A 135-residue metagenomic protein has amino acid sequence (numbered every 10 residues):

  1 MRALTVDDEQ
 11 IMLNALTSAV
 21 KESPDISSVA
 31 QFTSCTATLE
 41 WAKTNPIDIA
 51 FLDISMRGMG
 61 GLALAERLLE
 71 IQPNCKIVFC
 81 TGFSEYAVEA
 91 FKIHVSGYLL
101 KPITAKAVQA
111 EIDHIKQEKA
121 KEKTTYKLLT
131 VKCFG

Functional and structural regions predicted by a protein language model:
D7, D53: Active-site residues of response regulator receiver
E9-A30, E70: Two-component/phosphorelay signaling modules centered on CheY-like receiver
Q31-I49: Acidic, metal-coordinating helix/loop segments flanking the phosphotransfer/catalytic sites of two-component signaling
S34, G60-A63: Acidic catalytic/metal-coordinating carboxylates
E40, L62-N74: Short amphipathic alpha-helix used as the core "switch/output" element in two-component signaling
R57: The feature encodes the CheY-like receiver
K101: A Lys-centered signature of the CheY-like receiver
A110-G135: Conserved binding/recognition cores within well-folded domains
